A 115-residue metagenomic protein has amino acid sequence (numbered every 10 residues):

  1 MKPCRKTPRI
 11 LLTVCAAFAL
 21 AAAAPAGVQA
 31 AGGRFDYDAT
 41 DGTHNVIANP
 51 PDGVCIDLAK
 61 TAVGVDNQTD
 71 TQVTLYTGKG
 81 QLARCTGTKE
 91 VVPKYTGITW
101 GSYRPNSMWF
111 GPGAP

Functional and structural regions predicted by a protein language model:
K2-P115: Compact beta-sheet-dominated domain cores in extracellular/mature segments
